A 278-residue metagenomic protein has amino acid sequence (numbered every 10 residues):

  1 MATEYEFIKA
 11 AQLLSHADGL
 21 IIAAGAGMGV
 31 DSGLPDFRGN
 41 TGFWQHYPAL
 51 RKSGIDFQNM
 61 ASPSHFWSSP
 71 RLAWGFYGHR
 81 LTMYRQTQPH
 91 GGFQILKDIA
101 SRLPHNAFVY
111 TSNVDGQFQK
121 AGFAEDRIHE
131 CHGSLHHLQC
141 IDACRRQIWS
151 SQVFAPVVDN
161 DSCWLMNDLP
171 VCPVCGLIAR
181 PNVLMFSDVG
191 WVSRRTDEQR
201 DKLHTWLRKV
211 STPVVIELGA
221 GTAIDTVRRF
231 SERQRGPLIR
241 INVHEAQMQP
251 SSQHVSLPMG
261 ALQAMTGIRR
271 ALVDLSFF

Functional and structural regions predicted by a protein language model:
M1-F278: Conserved catalytic alpha/beta core of Sir2/sirtuin-type deacylases, generalized to analogous enzyme cores that bind
